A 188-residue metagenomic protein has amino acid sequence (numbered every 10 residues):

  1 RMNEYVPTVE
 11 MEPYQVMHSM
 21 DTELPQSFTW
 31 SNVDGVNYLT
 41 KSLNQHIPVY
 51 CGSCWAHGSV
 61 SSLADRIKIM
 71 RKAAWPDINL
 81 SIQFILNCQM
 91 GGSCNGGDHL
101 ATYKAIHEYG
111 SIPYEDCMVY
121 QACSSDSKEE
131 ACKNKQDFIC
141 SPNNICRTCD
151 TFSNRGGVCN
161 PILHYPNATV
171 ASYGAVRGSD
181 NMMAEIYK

Functional and structural regions predicted by a protein language model:
R1-K188: Catalytic-core signature of thiol
